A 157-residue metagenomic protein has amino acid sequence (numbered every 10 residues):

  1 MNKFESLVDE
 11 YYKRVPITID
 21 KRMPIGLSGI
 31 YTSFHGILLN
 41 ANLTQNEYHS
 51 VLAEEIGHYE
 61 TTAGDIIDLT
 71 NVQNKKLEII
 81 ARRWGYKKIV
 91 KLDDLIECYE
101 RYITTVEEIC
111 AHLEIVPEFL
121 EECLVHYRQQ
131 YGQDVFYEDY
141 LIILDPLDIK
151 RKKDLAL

Functional and structural regions predicted by a protein language model:
M1-V51, I56-L157: Active-site hotspot residues in diverse enzymes, especially metal/ion-binding acidic/histidine motifs
